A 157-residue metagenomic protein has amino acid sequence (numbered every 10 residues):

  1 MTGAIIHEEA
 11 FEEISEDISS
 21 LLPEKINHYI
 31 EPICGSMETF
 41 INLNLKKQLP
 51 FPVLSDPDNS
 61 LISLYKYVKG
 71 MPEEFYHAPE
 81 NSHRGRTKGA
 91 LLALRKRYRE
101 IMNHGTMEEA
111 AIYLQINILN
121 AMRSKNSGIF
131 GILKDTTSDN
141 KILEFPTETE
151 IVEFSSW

Functional and structural regions predicted by a protein language model:
M1-S15, E24, M71-W157: SAM-dependent nucleic-acid methyltransferase catalytic core
F11-I14, L21-R84: Conserved S-adenosyl-L-methionine
